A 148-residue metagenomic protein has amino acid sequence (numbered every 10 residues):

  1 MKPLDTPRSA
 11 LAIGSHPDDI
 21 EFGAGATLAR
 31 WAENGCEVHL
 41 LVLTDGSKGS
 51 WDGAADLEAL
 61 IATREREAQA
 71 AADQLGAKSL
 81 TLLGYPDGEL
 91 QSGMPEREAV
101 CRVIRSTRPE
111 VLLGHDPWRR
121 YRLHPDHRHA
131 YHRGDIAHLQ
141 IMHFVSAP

Functional and structural regions predicted by a protein language model:
M1-T107: Active-site rim/loop-helix segments in enzyme catalytic domains that contact anionic ligands
T44, P117-W118, Q140: Short, flexible active-site-adjacent loop segments at beta-strand->alpha-helix junctions, enriched in small/polar
D45-S47, Y131, V145: Extended hydrophobic/Leu-rich segments
R66-A70, Y131-I136: Residues on a specific face of well-ordered alpha-helices
A77, E96, V100-D126, A130 (+1 more regions): Proline-aspartate-enriched helix->loop->beta-strand connector
Q140-P148: Short mixed-charge
